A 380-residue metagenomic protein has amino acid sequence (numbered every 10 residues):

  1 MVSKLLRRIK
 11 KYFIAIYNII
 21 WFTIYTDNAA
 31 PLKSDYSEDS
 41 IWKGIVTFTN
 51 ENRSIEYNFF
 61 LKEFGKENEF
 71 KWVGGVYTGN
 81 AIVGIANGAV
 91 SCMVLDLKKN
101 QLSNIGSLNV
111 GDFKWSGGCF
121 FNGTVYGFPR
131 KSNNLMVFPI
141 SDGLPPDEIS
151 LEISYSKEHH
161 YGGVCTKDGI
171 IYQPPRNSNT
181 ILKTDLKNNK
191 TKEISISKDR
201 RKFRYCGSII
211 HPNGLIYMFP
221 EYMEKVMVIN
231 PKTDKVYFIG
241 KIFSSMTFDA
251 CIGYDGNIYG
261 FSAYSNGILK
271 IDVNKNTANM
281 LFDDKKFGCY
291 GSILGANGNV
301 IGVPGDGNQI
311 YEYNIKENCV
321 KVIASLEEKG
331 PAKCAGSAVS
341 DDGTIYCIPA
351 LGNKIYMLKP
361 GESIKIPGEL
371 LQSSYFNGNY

Functional and structural regions predicted by a protein language model:
M1-I55, Y380: Membrane-proximal basic amphipathic "stem/tether" segments
E63-E67, G106-V110, S150-Y155, S195-R200 (+4 more regions): Surface loop/turn motifs at the tips and blade-to-blade linkers of beta-strand repeat domains
E69-G74, D112-C119, K157-G163, K202-S208 (+4 more regions): Repeated scaffold domains used in trafficking and secretory/extracellular systems, primarily beta-propellers
Y77-G79, F120-N122, C165-D168, I210-N213 (+3 more regions): Residue-level detector of Asp-centered blade-edge/turn motifs that repeat once per structural unit in beta-propeller
I82-G84, V125-G127, I171-Q173, I216-M218 (+3 more regions): Conserved beta-propeller blade signature
N87, R130, R176, E221 (+3 more regions): Short loop/turn segments immediately following the C-termini of beta-strands
D96-N100, P139-G143, D185-N189, N230-D234 (+3 more regions): Short loop/turn segments that connect beta-strands within beta-propeller blades
C334-Y380: Blade-level signature of beta-propeller repeat domains, shared across WD40, Kelch, NHL, RCC1 and BNR/Asp-box propellers
